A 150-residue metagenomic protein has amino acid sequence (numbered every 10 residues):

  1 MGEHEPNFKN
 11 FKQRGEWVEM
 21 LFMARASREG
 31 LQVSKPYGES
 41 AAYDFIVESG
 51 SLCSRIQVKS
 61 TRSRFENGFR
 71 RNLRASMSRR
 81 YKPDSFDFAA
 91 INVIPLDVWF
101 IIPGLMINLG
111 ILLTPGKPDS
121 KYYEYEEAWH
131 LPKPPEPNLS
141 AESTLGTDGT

Functional and structural regions predicted by a protein language model:
M1-S34: Acidic-basic catalytic patches of nuclease active cores, encompassing PD-(D/E)XK and other metal-cofactor nuclease
H4, I107-T150: Charged phosphate-binding loop/patch that engages nucleotide di/tri-phosphates or the phosphate backbone of nucleic
K12, R25-S27, L31, S54 (+4 more regions): Conserved functional hotspots at enzyme active or ligand-binding sites that engage polyanionic ligands
M23, A42-D44, F86: A general secondary-structure boundary signal
A26, F45-V47, L52-R62: Conserved catalytic cores of phosphodiester-cleaving nucleases, focusing on short active-site segments
S34-A41, E48-G50: Active-site metal-binding core of divalent-cation-utilizing nuclease and nuclease-like domains
K59-W99, G104: Catalytic cores of nucleic-acid endonucleases
